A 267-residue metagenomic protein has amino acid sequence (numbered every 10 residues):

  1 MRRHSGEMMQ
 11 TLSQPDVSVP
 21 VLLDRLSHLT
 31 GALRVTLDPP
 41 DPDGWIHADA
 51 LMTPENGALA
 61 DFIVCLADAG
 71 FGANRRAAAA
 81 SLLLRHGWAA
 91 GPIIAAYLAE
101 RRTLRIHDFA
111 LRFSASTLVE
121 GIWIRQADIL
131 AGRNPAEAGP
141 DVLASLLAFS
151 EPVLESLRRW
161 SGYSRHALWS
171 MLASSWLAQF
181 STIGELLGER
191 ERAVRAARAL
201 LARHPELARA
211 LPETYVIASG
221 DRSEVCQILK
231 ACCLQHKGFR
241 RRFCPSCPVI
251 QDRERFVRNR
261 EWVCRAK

Functional and structural regions predicted by a protein language model:
R2-L98: N-terminal, charged low-complexity regulatory/assembly segments
H4-S5, W160, W262: Small/flexible residues
E7-Q10, Q14, Q126, Q179 (+3 more regions): Residue-identity detector for glutamine
L26-T30, L98-R101, A197, Q227 (+1 more regions): Aromatic-residue detector
S27-R34, R101-R102, R158, G162 (+1 more regions): Glycine-centered secondary-structure boundary/capping sites
N56-E224: Hydrophobic, aromatic-lined core segments that form the binding pocket/scaffold for planar heteroaromatic ligands
A193-K267: Cys/His-clustered metal-coordination modules, chiefly Zn-binding fingers
